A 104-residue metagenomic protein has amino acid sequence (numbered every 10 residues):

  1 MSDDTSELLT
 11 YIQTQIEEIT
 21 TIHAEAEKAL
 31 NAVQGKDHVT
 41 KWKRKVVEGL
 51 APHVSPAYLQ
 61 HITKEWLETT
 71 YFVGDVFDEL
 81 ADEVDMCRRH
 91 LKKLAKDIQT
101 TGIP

Functional and structural regions predicted by a protein language model:
S2-T100: Charged interaction/catalytic cores of defense and host-pathogen modules
